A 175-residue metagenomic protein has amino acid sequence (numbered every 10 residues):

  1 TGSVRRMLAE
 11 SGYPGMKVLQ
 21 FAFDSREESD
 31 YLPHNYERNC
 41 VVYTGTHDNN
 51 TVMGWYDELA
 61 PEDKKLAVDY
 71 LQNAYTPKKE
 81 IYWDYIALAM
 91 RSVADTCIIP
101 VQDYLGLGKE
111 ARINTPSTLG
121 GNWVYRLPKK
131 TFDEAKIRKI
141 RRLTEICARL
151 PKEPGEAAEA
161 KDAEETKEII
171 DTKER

Functional and structural regions predicted by a protein language model:
T1-R175: Catalytic cores of glycan-processing enzymes that make or break glycosidic bonds
